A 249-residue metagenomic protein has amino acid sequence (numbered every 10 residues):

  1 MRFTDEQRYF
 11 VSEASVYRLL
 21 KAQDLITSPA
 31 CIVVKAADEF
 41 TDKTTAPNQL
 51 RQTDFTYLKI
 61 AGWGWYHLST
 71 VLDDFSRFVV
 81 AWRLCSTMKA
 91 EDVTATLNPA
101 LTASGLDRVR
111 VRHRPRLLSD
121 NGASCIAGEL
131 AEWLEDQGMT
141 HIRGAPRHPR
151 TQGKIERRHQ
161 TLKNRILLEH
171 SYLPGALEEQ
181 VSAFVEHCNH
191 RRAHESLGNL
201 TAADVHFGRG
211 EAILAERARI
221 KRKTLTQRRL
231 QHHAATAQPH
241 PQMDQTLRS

Functional and structural regions predicted by a protein language model:
M1-L50, H148-P149, H206-G210, A215 (+1 more regions): Basic, flexible linker segments flanking DNA-binding modules in nucleic acid-interacting mobile-element proteins
V16, D54, V71, R77 (+9 more regions): Mobile genetic element proteins and their domesticated derivatives, centered on retroelements and DNA transposons
A30, R114-N121, E135-K154, L168-P174: RNase H-like polynucleotidyl transferase catalytic core
N48-Q49, F78, S86, A90 (+3 more regions): Retroviral integrase
Q52-V80, S86: An active-site-proximal beta-strand-loop segment
I60, G64, R83-V109: Active-site beta-loop-alpha junctions of metal-dependent nucleic acid enzymes, especially the RNase H-like/DDE
L97, R108-I126, A145-R147, G198-A203: Acidic/histidine-rich, metal-coordinating catalytic segments
G128, E135-M139, Q160-S249: C-terminal domain-tail junction helix/linker
